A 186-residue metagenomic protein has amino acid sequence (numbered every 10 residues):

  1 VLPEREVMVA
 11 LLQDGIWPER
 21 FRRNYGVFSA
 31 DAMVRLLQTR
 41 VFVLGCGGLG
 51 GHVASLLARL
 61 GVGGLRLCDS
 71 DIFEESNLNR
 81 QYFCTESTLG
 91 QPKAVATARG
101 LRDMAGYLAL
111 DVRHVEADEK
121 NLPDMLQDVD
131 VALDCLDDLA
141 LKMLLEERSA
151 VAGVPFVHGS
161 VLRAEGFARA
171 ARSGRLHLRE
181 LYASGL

Functional and structural regions predicted by a protein language model:
V1-L186: Adenine nucleotide-associated cytosolic modules
